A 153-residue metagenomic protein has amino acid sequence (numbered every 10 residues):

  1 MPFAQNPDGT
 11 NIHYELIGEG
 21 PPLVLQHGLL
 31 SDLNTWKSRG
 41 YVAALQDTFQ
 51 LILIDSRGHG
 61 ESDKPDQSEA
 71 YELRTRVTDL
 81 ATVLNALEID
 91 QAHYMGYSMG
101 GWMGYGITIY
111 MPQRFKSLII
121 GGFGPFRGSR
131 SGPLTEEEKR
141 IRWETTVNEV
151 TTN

Functional and structural regions predicted by a protein language model:
M1-F3: Short, hydrophobic/aromatic-rich segments at coil-to-beta transitions
N6, T10-K64: Conserved HGGG/HGGXW glycine-rich cap/lid loop of the alpha/beta-hydrolase fold
P22, Q50, D90-H93, R114-S117: Structural signature of beta-strand start/N-cap positions in the alpha/beta core of ABC transporter nucleotide-binding
S31, G101, P125-F126: Active-site micro-motifs of SAM-dependent methyltransferase domains
R39-A44, S68-Y71, M111-P112, T135-E138: Glycine-rich, phosphate-binding/catalytic loops in enzymes
A43, L53-M95: Active-site loop/oxyanion-hole signature of alpha/beta-hydrolase fold enzymes
G96-G100, G104: Gly/Ala-rich beta-loop-alpha elbow adjacent to hydrolase catalytic centers
Y105-Y110, K116-E149: Flexible "cap/lid" loop of the alpha/beta hydrolase fold
